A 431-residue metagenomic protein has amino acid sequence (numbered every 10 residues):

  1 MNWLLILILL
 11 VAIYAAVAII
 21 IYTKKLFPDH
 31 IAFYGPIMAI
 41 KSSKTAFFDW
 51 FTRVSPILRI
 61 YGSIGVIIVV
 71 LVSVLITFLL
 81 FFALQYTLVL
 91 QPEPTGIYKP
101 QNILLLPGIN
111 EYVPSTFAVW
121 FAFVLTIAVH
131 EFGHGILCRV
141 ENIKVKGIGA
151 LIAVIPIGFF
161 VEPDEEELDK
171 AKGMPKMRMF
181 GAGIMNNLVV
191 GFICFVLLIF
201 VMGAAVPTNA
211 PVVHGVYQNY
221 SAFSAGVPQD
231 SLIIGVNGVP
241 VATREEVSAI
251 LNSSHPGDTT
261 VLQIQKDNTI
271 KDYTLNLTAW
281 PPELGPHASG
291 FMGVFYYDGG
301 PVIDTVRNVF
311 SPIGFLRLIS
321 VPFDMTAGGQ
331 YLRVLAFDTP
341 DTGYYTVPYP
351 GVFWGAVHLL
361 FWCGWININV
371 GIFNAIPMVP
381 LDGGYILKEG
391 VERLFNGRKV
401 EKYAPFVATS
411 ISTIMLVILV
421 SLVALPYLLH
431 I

Functional and structural regions predicted by a protein language model:
M1-I431: Hydrophobic transmembrane alpha-helices and their immediate loop junctions in multi-pass integral membrane proteins
